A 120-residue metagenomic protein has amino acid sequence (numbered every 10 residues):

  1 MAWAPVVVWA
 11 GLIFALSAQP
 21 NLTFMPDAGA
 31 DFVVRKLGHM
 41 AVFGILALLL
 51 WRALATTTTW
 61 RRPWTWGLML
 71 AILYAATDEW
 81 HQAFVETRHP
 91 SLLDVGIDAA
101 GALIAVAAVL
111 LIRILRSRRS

Functional and structural regions predicted by a protein language model:
M1, T59-L68, R88-L92: Membrane-helix interface segments
M1-R52: "…centered on the first transmembrane helix and the immediately adjacent amphipathic helix/loop
W3, V33, P63-W66, L110: Lipid interaction determinants
A4-A15, G44, M69-L73, T77 (+3 more regions): Lipid-exposed faces of alpha-helical membrane segments in multi-pass integral membrane proteins
Q19-P20, A55, E86, R113: Short helix-capping/hinge motifs at transmembrane helix termini and TM-loop junctions
M25-D27, F32, A75-A99: Interfacial helix-loop-helix junctions of multi-pass membrane proteins
V42-T56, A102-R113: Membrane-interfacial alpha-helical segments at the cytosolic side of multi-pass membrane proteins
S117-S120: Short, charged juxtamembrane terminal tails flanking transmembrane helices
